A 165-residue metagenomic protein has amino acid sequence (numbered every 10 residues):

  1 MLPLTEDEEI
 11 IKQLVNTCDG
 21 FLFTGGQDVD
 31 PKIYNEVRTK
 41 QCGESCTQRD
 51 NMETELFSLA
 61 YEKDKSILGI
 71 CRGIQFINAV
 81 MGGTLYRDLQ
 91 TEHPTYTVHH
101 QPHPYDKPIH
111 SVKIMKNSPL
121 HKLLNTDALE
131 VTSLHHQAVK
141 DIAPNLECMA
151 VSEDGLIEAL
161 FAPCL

Functional and structural regions predicted by a protein language model:
M1-D19, F23, C46-K63, Q90 (+1 more regions): Amide-donor transfer/coupling interface in amidating biosynthetic enzymes
I11, P31-Y34, N78-V80, L160: Short glycine-/acidic-enriched loop or helix-start segments at secondary-structure transitions that form or flank
F21, L59-T84: Catalytic nucleophile loop
G26-V29: Short glycine-rich anion-binding loops that position phosphate/pyrophosphate groups of nucleotides and phosphorylated
I33-N51: A short, gly/pro- and small-residue-rich
I33-Y34, G43, Y61, M81 (+1 more regions): Ubiquitous "structural anchor" signal
N35-R38, M81-T84, L146-E147: Short, glycine/charged-enriched secondary-structure capping and boundary segments
R87: Class I SAM-dependent methyltransferase SAM-binding "motif I" and its flanking Rossmann-like core
